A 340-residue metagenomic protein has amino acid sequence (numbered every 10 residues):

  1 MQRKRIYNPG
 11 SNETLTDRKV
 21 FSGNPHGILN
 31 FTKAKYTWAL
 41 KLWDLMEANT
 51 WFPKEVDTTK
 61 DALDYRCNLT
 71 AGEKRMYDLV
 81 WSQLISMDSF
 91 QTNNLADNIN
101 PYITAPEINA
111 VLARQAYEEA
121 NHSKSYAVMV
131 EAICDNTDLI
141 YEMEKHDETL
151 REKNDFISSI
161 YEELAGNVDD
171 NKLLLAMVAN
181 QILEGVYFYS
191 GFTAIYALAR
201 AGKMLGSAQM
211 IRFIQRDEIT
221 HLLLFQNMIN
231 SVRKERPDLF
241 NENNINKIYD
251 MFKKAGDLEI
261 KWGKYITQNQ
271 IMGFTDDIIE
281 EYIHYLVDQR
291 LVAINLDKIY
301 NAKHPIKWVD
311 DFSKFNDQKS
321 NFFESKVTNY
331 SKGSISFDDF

Functional and structural regions predicted by a protein language model:
M1-F340: Non-heme di-metal
